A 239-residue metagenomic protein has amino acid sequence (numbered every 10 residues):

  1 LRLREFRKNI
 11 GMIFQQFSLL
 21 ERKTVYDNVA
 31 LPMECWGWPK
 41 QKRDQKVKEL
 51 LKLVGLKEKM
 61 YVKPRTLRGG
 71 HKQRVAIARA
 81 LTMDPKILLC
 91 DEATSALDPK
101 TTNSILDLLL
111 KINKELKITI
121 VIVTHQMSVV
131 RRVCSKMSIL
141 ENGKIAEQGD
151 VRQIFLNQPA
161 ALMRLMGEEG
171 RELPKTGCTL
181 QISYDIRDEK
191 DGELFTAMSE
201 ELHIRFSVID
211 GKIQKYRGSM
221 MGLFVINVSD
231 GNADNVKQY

Functional and structural regions predicted by a protein language model:
L1-G11, K40, I154-N157: ABC ATPase NBD coupling module
Y26-E34, D44, K48: Short helical segment in ABC ATPase nucleotide-binding domains corresponding to the A-loop/adjacent helical element
V62-R65, M83, C90: Conserved signature/switch motifs of ABC ATPase nucleotide-binding domains
I77: Hydrophobic anchor residue at the start of the ABC signature
P99-T101: Helix N-cap at the start of a conserved alpha-helix in ABC-type nucleotide-binding domains
Q148-G149: ABC ATPase "signature
